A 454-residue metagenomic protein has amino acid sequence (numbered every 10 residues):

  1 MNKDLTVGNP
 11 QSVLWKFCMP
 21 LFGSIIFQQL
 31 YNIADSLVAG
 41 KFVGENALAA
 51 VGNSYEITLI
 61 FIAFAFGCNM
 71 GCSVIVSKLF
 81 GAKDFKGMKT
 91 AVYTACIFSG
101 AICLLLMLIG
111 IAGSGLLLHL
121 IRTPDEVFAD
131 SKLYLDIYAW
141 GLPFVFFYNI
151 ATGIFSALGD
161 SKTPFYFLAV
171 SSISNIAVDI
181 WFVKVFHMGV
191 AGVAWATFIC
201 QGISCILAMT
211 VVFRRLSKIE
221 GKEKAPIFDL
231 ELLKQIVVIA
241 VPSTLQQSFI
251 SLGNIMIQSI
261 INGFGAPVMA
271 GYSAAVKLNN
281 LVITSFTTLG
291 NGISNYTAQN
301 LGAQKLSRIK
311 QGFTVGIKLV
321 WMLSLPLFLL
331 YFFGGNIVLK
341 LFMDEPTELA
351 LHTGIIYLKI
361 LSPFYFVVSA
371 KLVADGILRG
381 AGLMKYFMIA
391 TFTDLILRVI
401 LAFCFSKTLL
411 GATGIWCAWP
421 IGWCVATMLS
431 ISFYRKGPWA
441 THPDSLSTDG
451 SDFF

Functional and structural regions predicted by a protein language model:
M1-C18, V76-G141, V185-V241, T297-F364 (+1 more regions): Short alpha-helical transmembrane segments in multi-pass integral membrane proteins
L5-F42, E56-G71, I75, G100-M107 (+4 more regions): N-terminal transmembrane alpha-helices
K16-D35, I137, Y148, S171 (+5 more regions): Transmembrane helical elements of multi-pass membrane transporters/channels
L30-A49, L118-D125, W181-M188, S248-K277 (+5 more regions): Helix-terminus/linker motif at the lipid-water interface of multi-pass membrane proteins
E45-E56, S131, L135, A194 (+3 more regions): Small-residue hotspots at the loop-to-helix junctions and early N-terminal turns of transmembrane alpha-helices
L48-L108, V145-P164, G271-G335, V368-G382 (+1 more regions): Small-residue-rich hydrophobic transmembrane alpha-helices
I60-A63, N175-D179, S204-M209, L281-T284 (+3 more regions): Hydrophobic transmembrane alpha-helices of multi-pass small-molecule transporters
N69, Y138-S156, P164-N175, V193-A208 (+4 more regions): Short runs within selected transmembrane alpha-helices of multi-pass transporters and secretion channels
